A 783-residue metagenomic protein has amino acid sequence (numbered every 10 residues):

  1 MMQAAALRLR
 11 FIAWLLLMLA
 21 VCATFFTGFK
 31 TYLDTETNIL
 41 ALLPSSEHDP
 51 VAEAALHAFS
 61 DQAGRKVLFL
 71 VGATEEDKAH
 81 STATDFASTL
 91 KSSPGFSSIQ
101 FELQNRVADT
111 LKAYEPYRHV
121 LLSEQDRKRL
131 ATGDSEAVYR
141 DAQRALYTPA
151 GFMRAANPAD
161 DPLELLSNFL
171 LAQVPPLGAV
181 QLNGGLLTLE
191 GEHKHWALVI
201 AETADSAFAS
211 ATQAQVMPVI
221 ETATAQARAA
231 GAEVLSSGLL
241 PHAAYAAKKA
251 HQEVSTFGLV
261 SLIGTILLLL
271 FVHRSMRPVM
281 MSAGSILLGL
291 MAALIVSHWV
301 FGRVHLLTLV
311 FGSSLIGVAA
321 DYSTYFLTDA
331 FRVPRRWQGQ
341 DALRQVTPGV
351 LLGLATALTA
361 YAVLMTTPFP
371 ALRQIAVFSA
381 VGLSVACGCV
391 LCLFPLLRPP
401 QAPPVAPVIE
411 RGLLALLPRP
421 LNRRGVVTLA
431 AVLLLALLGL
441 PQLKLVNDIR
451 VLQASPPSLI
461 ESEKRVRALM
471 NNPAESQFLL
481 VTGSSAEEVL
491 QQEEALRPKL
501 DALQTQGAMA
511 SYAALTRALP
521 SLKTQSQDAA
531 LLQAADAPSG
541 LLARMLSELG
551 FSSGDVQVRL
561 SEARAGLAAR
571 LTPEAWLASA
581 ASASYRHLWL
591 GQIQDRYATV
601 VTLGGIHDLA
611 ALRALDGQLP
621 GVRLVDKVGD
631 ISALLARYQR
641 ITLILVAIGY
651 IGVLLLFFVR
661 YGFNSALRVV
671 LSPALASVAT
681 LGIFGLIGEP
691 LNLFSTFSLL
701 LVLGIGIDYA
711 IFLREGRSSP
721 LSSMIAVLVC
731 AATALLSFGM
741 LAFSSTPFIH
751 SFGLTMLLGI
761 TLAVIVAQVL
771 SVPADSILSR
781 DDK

Functional and structural regions predicted by a protein language model:
M1-T37, L393-D448: Signature of alpha-helical transmembrane segments and their immediate interfacial
T27-T74, P176-L186, Q442-S484, A710: Solvent-exposed, non-transmembrane loop/terminal regulatory segments of multi-pass membrane proteins
S46, P50, N105-E202, Y245 (+1 more regions): Extracytoplasmic
R154-F271, S275, A565-F658: Extracytoplasmic
P278-Y325, S665-A710, G739: Hydrophobic transmembrane alpha-helices and their membrane-interface caps in long multi-pass transport proteins
A283, R335-T367, R717-S745, V764: Pore- and gate-forming transmembrane helices of large, multi-pass membrane proteins
W299, L309, L315-F331, T347 (+4 more regions): Transmembrane alpha-helices and their membrane-interface boundaries in multi-pass membrane transporters and channels
G425-E548: Juxtamembrane segments of multi-pass membrane proteins
